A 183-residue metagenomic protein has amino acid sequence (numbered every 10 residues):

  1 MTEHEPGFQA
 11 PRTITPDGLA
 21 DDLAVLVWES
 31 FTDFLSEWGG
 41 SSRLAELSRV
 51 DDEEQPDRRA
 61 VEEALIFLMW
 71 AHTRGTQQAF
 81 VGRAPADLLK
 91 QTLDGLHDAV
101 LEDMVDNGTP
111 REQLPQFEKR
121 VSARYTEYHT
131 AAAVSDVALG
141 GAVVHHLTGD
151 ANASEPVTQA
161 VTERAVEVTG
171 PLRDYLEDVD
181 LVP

Functional and structural regions predicted by a protein language model:
T2-G18, V25, E29, Y128-A151: Extended low-complexity intrinsically disordered regions
T2-R12, T92-V105, R164: Cystatin/cathelin-like cysteine-protease inhibitor module
H4-P56: Short N-terminal edge-element motif at the start of the domain
A20-F31, L35, G39, R43 (+5 more regions): Hydrophobic face of amphipathic alpha-helices
E37-G82: N-terminal interaction modules that seed assembly of large macromolecular complexes
L65-V137: Long amphipathic alpha-helical segments
P110-P183: Low-complexity intrinsically disordered segments
